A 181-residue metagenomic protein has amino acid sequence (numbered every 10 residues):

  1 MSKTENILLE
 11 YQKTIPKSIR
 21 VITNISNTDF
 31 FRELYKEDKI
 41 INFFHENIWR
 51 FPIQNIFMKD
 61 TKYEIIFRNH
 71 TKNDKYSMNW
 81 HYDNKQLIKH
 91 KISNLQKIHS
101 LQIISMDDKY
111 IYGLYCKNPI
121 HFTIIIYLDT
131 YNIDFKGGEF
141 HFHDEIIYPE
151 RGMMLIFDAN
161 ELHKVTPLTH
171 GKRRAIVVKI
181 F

Functional and structural regions predicted by a protein language model:
M1-M154, N160-F181: Fe(II)/2-oxoglutarate oxygenase catalytic core
